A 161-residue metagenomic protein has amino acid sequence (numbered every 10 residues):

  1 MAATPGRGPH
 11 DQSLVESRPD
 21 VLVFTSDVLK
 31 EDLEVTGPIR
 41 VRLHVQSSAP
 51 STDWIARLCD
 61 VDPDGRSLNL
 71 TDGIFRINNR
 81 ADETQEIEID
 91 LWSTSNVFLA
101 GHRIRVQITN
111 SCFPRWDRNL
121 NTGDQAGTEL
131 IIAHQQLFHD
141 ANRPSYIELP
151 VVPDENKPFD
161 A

Functional and structural regions predicted by a protein language model:
M1-A161: Glycine/threonine-rich phosphate-binding loop and adjacent beta-strand/alpha-helix elements that clamp
